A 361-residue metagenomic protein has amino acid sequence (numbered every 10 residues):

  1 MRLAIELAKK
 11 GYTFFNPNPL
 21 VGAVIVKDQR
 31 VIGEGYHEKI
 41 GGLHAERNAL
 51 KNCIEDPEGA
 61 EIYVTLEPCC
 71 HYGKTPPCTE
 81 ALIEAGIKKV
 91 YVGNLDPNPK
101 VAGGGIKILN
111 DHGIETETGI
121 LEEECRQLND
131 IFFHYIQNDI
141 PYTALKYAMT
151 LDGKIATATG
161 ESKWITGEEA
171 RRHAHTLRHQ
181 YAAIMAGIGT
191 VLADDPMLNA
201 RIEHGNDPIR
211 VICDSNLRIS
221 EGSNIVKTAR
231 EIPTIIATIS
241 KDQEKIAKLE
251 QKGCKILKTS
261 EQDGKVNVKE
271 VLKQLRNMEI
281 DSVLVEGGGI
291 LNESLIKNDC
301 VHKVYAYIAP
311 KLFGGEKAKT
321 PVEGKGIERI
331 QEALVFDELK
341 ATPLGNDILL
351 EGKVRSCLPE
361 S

Functional and structural regions predicted by a protein language model:
M1-N16, Y135: Short, basic/aromatic recognition patches
A4, G22, C69, L109 (+7 more regions): Residue-level signal for inorganic ion chemistry
V21-Q29, Y147-A148, L350: Short beta-strand scaffold segments in enzyme catalytic cores
I25-E124, I209, I235, I296: Zn2+-dependent cytidine deaminase-like catalytic core
P97-K100, E123, L192, R218-S220 (+3 more regions): Short gly/pro/ser/thr-enriched loop/turn and capping motifs at secondary-structure boundaries
H134-Y135, A144-L151, I155-D281, I290-E293: Active-site ligand-binding patch in enzyme domains
K241, G324-S361: Conserved histidine-centered catalytic loops in small-molecule metabolism enzymes
I296-F336: Flexible, gly/pro- and Lys/Arg-enriched active-site loops
